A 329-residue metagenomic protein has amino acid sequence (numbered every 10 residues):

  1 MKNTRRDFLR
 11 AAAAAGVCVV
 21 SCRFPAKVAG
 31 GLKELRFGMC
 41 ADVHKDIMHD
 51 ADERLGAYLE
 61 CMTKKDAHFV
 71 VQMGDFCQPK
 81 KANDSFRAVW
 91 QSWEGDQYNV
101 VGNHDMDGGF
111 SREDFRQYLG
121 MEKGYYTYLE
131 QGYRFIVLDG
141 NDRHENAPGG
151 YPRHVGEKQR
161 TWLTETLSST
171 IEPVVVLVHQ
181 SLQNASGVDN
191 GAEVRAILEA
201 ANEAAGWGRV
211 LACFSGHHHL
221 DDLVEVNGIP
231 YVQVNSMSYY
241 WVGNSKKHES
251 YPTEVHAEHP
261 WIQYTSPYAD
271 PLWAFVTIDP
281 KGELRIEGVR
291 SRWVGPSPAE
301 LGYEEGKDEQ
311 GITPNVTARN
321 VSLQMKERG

Functional and structural regions predicted by a protein language model:
M1-G16: N-terminal secretory signal peptides and thylakoid transit peptides that target proteins across membranes
C22-S85: N-terminal active-site segment of His-dependent metallophosphoesterases
F37-M39, V70-Q72, N99, V176 (+1 more regions): Residue-level marker for buried hydrophobic side chains located in beta-strands that build the well-ordered beta-sheet
D42, G74-D75, G102-N103, H179 (+1 more regions): Active-site glycine-centered loops adjacent to acidic/histidine catalytic or metal-binding residues that shape
K81-S169, E193-V210, L220-Y264, Y268 (+1 more regions): Extended active-site neighborhood of metal-dependent phosphoesterases/phosphodiesterases
G140, L177-L182, H217-H218, V289-S291: Short, well-ordered beta-to-alpha junction loops that form the rim of enzyme active sites and present histidine/acidic
L167-A185: Short acidic, glycine-rich surface-loop motifs adjacent to enzyme active sites
A257-G329: A short C-terminal boundary segment appended to hydrolase-like catalytic domains
